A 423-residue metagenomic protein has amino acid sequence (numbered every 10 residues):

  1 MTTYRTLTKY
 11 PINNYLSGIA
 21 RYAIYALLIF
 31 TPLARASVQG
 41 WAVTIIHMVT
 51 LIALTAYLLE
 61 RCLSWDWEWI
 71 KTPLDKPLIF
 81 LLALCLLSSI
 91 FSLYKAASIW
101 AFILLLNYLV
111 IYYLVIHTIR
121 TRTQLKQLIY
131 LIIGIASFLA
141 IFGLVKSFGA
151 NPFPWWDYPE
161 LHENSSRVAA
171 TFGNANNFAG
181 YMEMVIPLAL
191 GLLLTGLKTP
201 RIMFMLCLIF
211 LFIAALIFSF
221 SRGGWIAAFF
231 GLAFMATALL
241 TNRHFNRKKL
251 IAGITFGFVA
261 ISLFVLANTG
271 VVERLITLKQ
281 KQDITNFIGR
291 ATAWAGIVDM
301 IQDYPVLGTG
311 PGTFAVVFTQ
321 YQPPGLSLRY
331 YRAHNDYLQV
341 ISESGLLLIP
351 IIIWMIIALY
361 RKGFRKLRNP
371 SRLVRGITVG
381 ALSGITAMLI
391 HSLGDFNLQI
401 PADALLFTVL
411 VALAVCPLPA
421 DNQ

Functional and structural regions predicted by a protein language model:
M1-L106, V110-G134, L192-L206, A233-F258 (+4 more regions): Transmembrane signal-anchor hairpin modules in multi-pass inner-membrane enzymes, especially those that act on
P32-Q39, I341-E343, G376-T408: Membrane helix-loop boundary segments at the extracytoplasmic
R35-I46, K95-W100, G173-N176, L206-T241 (+3 more regions): Helix-loop-helix junctions and helix-breaking kinks within/between transmembrane helices of multi-pass membrane
A42, R122, K126, I141-A150 (+5 more regions): A membrane-periplasm/extracellular boundary helix in multi-pass inner-membrane enzymes that assemble envelope glycans
L54, I186-A189, F210, W225-A238 (+2 more regions): Hydrophobic transmembrane alpha-helices of multi-pass, membrane-embedded glycosylation machinery
S89-S92, L104, S137-M182, F210 (+4 more regions): Membrane-interfacial helix-loop-helix modules of multi-pass inner-membrane proteins that assemble, modify, or transport
N174, G289-Y331, Y337-V340, S344-I351: TM-adjacent membrane-interface loops and short helices in multi-pass inner/ER membrane proteins
L346-V379: Hydrophobic transmembrane alpha-helices and their immediate junctions
